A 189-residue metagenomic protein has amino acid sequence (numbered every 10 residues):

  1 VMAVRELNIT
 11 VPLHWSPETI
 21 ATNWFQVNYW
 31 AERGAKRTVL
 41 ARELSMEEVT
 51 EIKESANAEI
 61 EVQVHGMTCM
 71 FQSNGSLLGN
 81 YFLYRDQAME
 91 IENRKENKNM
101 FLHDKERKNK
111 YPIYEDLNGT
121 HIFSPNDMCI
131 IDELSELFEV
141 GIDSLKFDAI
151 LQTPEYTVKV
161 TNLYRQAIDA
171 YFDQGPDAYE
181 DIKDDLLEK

Functional and structural regions predicted by a protein language model:
V1-A21, F25, V39-K146, I150-K189: Active-site pocket-lining/capping segments in soluble small-molecule metabolic enzymes
A31-E32, F138: Non-catalytic positions within long, well-ordered alpha-helices that form the structural scaffold/packing of enzyme
A35: Residues lining hydrophobic/aromatic ligand-binding pockets adjacent to catalytic sites
